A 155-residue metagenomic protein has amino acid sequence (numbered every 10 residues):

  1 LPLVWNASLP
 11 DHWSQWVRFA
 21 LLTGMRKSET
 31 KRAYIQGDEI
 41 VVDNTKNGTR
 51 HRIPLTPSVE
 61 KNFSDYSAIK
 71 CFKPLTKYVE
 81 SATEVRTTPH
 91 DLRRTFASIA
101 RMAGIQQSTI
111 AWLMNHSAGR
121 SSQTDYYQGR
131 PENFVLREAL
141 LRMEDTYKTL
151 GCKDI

Functional and structural regions predicted by a protein language model:
L1, T49, P54-V85, F96 (+2 more regions): Active-site/catalytic core of tyrosine-dependent DNA strand-transfer enzymes
L1-K27, P89-R93: Basic, Lys/Arg- and aromatic-enriched nucleic-acid-binding interface segment
P2-L3, S14-V17, I40, K61 (+2 more regions): Positions in alpha-helical segments
P2-V4, T23-N62: Conserved tyrosine-mediated DNA breakage-rejoining catalytic core shared by Y-recombinases
L9-H12, T23, K46-T49, T56 (+3 more regions): Active-site-proximal structural scaffolding
R18, L22, E29, D91-S117: C-terminal catalytic core of tyrosine-transesterase DNA break-rejoin enzymes
M25, I35, E84-V85, I105 (+2 more regions): Helix N-cap/coil-helix junction residues
N44-G48, M114-C152: Catalytic-site neighborhood detector that most strongly recognizes the C-terminal catalytic loop/helix of tyrosine
